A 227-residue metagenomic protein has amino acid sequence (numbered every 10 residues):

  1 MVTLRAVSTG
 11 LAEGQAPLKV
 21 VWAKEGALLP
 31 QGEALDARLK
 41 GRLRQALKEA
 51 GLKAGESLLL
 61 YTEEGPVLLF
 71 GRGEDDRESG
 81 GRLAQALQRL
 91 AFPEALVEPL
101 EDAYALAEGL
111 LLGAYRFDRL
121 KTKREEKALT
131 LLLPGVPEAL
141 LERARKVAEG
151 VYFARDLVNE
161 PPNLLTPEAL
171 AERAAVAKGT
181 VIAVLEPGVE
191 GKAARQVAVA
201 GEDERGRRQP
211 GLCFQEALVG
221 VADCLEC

Functional and structural regions predicted by a protein language model:
M1-F214: Short amphipathic alpha-helical segment within the helicase RecA-like ATPase core that mediates nucleic-acid
C213, C224-C227: Cysteine-centered motifs
L218-V219: Short, composition-biased linear "edge" segments at structural boundaries
